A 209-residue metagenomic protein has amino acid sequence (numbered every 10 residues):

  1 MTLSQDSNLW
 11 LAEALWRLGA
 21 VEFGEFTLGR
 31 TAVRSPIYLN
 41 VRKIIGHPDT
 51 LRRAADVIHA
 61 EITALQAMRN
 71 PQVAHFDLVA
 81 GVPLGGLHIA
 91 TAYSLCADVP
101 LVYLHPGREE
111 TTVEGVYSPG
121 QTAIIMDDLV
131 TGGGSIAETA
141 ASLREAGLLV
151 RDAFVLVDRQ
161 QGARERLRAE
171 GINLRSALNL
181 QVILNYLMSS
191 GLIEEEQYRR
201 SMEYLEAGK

Functional and structural regions predicted by a protein language model:
M1-M126, G134-K209: PRPP-associated nucleotide enzymes
